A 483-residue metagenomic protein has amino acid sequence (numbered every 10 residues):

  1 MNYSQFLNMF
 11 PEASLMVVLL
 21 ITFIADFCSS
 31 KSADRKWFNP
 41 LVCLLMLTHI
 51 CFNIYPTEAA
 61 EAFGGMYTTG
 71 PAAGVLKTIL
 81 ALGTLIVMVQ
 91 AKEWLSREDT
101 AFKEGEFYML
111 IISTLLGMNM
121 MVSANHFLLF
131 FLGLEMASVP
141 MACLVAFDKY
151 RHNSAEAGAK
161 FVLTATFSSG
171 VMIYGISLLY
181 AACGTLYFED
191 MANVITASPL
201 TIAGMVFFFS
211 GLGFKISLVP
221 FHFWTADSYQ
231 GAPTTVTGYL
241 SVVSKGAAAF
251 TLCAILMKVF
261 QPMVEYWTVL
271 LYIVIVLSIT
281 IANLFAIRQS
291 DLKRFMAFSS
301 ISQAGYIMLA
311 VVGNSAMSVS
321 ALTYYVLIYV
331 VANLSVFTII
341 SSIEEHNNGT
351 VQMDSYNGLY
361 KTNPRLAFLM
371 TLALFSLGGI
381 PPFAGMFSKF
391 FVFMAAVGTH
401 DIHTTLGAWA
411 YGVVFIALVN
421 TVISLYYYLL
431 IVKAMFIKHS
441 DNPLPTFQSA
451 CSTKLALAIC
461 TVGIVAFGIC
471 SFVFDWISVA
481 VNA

Functional and structural regions predicted by a protein language model:
M1-A483: Alpha-helical transmembrane segments of multi-pass membrane proteins predominantly involved in bioenergetics
